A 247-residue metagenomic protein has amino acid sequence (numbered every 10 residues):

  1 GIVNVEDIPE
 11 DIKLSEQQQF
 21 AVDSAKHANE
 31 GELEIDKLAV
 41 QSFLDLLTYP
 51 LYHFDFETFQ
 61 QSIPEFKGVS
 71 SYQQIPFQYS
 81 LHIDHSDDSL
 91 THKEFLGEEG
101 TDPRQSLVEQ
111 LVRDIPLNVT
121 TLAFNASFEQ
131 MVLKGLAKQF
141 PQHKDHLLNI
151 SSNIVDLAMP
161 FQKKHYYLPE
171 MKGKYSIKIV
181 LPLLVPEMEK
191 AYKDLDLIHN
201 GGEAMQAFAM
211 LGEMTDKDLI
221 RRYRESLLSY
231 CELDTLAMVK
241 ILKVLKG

Functional and structural regions predicted by a protein language model:
G1-P50: N-terminal accessory regions of nucleic-acid-interacting proteins
A39-L117: Conserved RNase H-like, two-metal-ion catalytic cores of nucleic-acid enzymes
Q41, P50, S71-I75, E98-E109 (+8 more regions): Conserved structured core elements
F54, V155, L233: Single, functionally critical "micro-switch" positions that shape active/binding sites and transmembrane helices
F56-T58, S62, L81-H85, F124-A126 (+4 more regions): Active-site proximal loops enriched in glycine and acidic residues that flank catalytic Cys/His/Asp and coordinate
P64-F66, H165, K243: Hydrophobic alpha-helical membrane-insertion segments
H92-A204: Conserved DEDDh/DEDDy metal-dependent 3′-5′ exonuclease domain
V180-G247: Acidic, Mg2+-coordinating catalytic module of metal-dependent nucleases/exonucleases that use a two-metal-ion mechanism
